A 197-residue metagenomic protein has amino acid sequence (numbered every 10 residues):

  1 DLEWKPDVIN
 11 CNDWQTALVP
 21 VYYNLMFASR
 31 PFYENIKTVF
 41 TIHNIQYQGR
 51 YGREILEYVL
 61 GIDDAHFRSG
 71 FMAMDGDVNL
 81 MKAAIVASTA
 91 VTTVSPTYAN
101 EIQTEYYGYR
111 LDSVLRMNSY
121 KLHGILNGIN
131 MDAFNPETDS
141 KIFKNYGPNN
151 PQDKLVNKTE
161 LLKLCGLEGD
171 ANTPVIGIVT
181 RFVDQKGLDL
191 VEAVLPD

Functional and structural regions predicted by a protein language model:
D1-D197: Catalytic cores of nucleotide-sugar-dependent glycosyltransferases that transfer UDP/GDP/TDP-activated
